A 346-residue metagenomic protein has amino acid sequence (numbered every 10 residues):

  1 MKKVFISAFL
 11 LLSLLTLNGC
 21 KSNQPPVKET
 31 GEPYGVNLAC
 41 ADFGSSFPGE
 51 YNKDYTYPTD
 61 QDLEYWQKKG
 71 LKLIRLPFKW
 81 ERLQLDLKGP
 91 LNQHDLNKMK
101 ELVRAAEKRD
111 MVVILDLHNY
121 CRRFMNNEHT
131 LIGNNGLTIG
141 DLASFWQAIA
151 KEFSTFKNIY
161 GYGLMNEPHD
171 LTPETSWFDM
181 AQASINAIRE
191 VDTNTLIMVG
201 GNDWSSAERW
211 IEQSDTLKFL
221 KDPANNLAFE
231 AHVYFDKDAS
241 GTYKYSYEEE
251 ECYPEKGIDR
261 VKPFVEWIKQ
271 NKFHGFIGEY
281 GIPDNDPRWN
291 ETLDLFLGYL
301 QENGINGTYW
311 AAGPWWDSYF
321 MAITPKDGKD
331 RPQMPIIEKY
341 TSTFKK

Functional and structural regions predicted by a protein language model:
M1-V4: Positively charged n-region of N-terminal signal peptides that target proteins for export
S7-T16: Bacterial N-terminal signal peptides
C20-L73, K108, P335-K345: N-terminal carbohydrate-binding accessory modules
E32-C40, K72-F78, R82, V112-D116 (+5 more regions): Structural recognition of the beta-strand scaffold that forms the well-ordered cores of secreted hydrolase catalytic
L38-P58, D86-L91, N127, L131-N134 (+2 more regions): Acidic/histidine-rich helix-loop elements that form or flank divalent-metal/phosphate-binding sites at the catalytic
A39-G44, L73, K79-Q84, N119-R123 (+5 more regions): Solvent-exposed loop/turn segments at secondary-structure junctions within structured extracellular/periplasmic domains
Y55-T56, A143-Q147, K151-G161, M165-I305 (+1 more regions): Extracellular glycoside hydrolase catalytic/binding regions
P58-F124, D141, F178, Q182-D192 (+1 more regions): Aromatic-lined substrate-binding rim segments of carbohydrate-active enzymes
